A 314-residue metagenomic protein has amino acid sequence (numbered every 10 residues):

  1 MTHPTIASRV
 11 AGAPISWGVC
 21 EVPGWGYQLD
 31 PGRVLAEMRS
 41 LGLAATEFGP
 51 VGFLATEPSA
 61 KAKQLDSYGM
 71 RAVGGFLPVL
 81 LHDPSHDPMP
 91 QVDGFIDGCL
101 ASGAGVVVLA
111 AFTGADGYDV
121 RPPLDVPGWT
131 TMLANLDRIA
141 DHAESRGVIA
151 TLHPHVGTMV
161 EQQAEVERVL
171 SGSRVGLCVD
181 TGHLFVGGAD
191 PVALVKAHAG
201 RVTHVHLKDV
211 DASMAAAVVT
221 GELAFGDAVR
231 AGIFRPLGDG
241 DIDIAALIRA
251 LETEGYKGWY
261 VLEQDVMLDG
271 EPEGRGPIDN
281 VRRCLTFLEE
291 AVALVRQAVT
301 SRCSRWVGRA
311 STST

Functional and structural regions predicted by a protein language model:
T2-A7, L35-S40, L54-G74, P90-G105 (+4 more regions): Acidic (Asp/Glu)-rich catalytic clusters
H3-P4, P84-C178, V186, K257 (+1 more regions): Active-site acidic/histidine proton-transfer and metal-coordination neighborhood in alpha/beta enzyme cores
T5-A7, G12, A45-T46, A134-D241 (+3 more regions): Acidic/histidine-rich catalytic cores of soluble enzymes
R9-P14, V73, A104-F112, R201-D211 (+1 more regions): Non-cysteine beta-strand/loop elements that form the S-adenosyl-L-methionine
G12, M38, T46, L65 (+8 more regions): Conserved, mostly hydrophobic/aromatic
I15-W17, G49-V51, L77-H82, F112-G114 (+5 more regions): Active-site beta-loop-alpha junctions enriched in small/polar residues
S16-D30, V79-M89, R121-G128, P236: Active-site mouth loops of central-metabolism enzymes
A45-Q64, D116-Y118: Glycine-rich, proline-tolerant flexible connector loops at the mouths of alpha/beta enzymes
